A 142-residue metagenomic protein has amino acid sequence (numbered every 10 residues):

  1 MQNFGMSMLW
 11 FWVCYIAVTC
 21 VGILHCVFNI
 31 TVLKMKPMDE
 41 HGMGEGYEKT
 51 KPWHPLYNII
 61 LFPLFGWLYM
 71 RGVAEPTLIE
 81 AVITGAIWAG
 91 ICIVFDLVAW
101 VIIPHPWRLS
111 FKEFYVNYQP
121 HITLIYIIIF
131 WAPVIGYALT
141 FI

Functional and structural regions predicted by a protein language model:
M1-I142: Juxtamembrane/disordered regions of integral membrane proteins
